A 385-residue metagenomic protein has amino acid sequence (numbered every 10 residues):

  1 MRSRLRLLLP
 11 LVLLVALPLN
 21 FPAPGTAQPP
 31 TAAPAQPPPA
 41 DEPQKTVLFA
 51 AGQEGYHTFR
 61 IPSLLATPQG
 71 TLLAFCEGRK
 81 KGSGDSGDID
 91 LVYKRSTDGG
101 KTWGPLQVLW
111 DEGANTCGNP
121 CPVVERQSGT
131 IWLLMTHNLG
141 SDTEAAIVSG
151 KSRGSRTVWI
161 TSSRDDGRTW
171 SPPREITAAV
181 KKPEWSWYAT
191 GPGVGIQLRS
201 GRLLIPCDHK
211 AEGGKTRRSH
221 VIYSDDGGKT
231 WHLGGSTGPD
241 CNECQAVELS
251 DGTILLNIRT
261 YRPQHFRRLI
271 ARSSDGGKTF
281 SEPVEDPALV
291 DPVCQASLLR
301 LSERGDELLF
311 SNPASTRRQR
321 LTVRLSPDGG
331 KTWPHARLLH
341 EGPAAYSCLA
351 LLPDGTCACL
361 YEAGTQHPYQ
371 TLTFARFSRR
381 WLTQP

Functional and structural regions predicted by a protein language model:
M1-R6: Positively charged n-region of N-terminal signal peptides that target proteins for export
L8-N20: Bacterial N-terminal signal peptides
L19-A32: Signal peptide processing junction and immediate N-terminal pro/mature segment of secreted/exported proteins
P29-P385: Asp-box/BNR beta-propeller blade signature and adjacent active/binding-site loops in extracellular glycan-interacting
